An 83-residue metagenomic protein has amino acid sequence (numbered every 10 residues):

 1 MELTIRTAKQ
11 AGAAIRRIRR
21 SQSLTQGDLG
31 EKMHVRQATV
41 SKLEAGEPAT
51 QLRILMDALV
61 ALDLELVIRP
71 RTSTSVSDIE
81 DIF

Functional and structural regions predicted by a protein language model:
M1-S21: A short, Lys/Arg-rich alpha-helix, primarily the initiator
A14, T25, Q51-I54: Residues that mark the N-terminal boundary/hinge immediately upstream of a DNA-recognition element
S23-T39: Short alpha-helical DNA-recognition segment
R53-R69: DNA major-groove recognition helix of helix-turn-helix/homeodomain DNA-binding modules
V67-F83: Short, charged recognition helix plus adjacent turn of helix-turn-helix-like nucleic-acid-binding domains
